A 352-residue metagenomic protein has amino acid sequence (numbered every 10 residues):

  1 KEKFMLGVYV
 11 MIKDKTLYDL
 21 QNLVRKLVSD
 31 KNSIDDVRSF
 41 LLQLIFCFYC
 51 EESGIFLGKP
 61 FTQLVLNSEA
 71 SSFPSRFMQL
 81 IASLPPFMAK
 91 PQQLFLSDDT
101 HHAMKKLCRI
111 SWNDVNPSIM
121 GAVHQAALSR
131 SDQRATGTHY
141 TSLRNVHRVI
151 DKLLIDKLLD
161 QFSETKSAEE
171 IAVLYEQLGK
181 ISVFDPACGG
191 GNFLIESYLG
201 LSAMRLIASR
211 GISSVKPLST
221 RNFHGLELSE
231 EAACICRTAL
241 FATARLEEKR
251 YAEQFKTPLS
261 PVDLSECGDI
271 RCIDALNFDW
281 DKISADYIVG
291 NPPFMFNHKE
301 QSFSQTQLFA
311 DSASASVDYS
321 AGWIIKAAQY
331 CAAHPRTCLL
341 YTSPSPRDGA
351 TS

Functional and structural regions predicted by a protein language model:
K1-C50, G54, P91-G121, R130: Short, basic/polar, glycine-containing "phosphate-handling" surface segments that engage DNA
Y18, D35-Q43, S75-M78, H101 (+8 more regions): Non-catalytic, well-ordered alpha-helical scaffold segments
L27, L44, F48-S53, S68 (+6 more regions): Generic structural signal for hydrophobic core residues of well-folded globular domains
C50-T62, Q133, D160: Short helix-capping/linker segments at secondary-structure and domain boundaries
G54-Q79, G190: Extended, well-ordered alpha-helical scaffold/bundle regions in very large, multi-domain proteins
L84-A172: Class I S-adenosyl-L-methionine
D132-S343, R347: SAM-dependent methyltransferase catalytic region
A350-T351: Ala/Thr-enriched low-complexity intrinsically disordered regions
